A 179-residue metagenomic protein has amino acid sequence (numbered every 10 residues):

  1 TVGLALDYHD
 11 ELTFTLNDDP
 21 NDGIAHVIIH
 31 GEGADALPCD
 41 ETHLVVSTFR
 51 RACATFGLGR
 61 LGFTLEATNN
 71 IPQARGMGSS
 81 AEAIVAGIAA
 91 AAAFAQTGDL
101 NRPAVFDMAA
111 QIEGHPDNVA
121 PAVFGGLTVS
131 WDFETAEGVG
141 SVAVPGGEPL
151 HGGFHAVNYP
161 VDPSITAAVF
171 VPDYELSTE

Functional and structural regions predicted by a protein language model:
T1, T68-A92, G114-A122: Glycine/serine-rich anion-binding loops at beta->alpha junctions that coordinate negatively charged ligand groups
T1-R75, A93, G98, T135 (+2 more regions): ATP-binding N-lobe of GHMP and related small-molecule kinases
L6-D7, C39-S47, G78-E82, A86 (+5 more regions): Conserved active-site and cofactor/substrate-binding residues in soluble primary-metabolism enzymes
L16, A89-A91, W131, G138-V139: Alpha-helix termini
I24, I28-I29, I71, I84 (+4 more regions): Weak global preference for isoleucine
L100-E179: ATP-dependent small-molecule kinase catalytic core of the GHMP/sugar-kinase superfamily and closely related
